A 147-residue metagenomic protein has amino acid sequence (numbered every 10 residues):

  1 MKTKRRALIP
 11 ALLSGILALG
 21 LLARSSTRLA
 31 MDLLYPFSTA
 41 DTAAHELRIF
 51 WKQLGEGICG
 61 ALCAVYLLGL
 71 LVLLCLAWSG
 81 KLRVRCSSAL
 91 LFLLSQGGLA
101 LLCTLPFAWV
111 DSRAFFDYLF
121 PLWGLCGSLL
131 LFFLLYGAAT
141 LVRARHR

Functional and structural regions predicted by a protein language model:
K2-I16, L82-L91: Alpha-helical transmembrane segments and their helix-start/interface "positive-inside/aromatic belt" motifs in integral
P10, S14, A100-R145: Alpha-helical membrane-associated segments of multi-pass integral membrane proteins
S14-L21, S25, Y66-L73, A100 (+1 more regions): Helical transmembrane-bundle signal
I16-A64: Hydrophobic transmembrane helix segments
G20-M31, G98-V110: C-terminal TM-helix exit segments that contain a strictly Trp-centered aromatic cap at the helix terminus
K52-L67, Y118-L131: Alpha-helical transmembrane segments of polytopic membrane proteins
C59, L70-L105: Loop-to-transmembrane helix junctions at the membrane interface
A61-L82, L131-A144: Transmembrane alpha-helical segments in integral membrane proteins
